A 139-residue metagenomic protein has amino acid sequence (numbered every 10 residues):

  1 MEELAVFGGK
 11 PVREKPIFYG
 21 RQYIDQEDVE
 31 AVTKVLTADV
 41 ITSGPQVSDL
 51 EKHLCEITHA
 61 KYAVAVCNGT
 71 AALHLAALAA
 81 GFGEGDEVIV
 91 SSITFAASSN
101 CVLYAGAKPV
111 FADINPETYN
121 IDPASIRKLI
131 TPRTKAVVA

Functional and structural regions predicted by a protein language model:
M1-V40, P45: N-terminal "arm"/small-domain region of PLP-dependent enzymes with the aminotransferase-like
Q26-E30, K34-T37, P45-H59, A124-P132: Replace "anionic and nucleotidyl ligands
V40-E87, C101-Y104, V110-D113: Phosphate-binding glycine-rich loop
L78-A139: PLP-dependent aminotransferase-like
